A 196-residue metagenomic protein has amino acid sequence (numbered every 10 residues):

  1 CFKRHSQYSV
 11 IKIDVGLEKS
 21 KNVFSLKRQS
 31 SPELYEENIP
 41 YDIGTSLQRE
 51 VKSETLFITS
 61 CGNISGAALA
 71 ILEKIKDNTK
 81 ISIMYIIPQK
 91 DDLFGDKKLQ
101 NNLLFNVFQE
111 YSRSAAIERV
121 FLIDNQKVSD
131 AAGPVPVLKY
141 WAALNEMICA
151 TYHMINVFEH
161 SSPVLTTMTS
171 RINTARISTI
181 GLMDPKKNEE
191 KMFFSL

Functional and structural regions predicted by a protein language model:
C1-L196: Tubulin/FtsZ superfamily GTPase core signature
